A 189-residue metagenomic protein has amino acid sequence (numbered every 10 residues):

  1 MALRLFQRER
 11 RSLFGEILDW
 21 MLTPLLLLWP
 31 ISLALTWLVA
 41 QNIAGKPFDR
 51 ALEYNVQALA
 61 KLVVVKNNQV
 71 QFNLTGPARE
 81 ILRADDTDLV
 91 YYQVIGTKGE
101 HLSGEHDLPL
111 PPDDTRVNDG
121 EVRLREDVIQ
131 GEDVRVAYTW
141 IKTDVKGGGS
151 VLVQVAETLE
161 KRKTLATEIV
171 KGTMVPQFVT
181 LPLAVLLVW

Functional and structural regions predicted by a protein language model:
A2-F48, V145-W189: Alpha-helical transmembrane segments of membrane proteins, especially the N-terminal anchoring helices and early TM
F14, E53, T87-L89, G149-S150: A structure-centric signal for secondary-structure junctions around beta-strands
E16, W20, K46, K66 (+8 more regions): Surface-exposed loop/turn and secondary-structure junction residues enriched for glycine/proline
Y54-Q57, K61-V65, Q69-G131: Extracytoplasmic ligand-binding sensor domains of the Cache superfamily
E105-M174: Extracytoplasmic
